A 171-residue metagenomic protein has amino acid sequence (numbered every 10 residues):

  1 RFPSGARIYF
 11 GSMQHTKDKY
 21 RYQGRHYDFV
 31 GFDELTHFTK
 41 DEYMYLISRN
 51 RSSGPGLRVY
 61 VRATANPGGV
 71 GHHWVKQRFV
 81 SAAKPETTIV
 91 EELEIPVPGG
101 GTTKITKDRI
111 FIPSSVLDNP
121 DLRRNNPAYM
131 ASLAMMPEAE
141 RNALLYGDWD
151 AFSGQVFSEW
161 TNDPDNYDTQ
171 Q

Functional and structural regions predicted by a protein language model:
R1-D28, W149: Inter-Walker segment of RecA-like/P-loop motor cores
G11-S12, K19-G24, K40-Y43, H72-Q77 (+1 more regions): Short, conserved acidic/polar surface loops in the N-terminal third of protein domains
H15-D18, S48, D165-T169: A generic local structural motif
K17, V70-G71, P120, A151: Flexible, glycine-rich phosphate/dinucleotide-binding loops and adjacent beta-alpha linkers at cofactor/substrate
H26, Y60, K107-I110, Y129 (+1 more regions): Residues that flank catalytic or metal-binding motifs in active/ligand-binding sites
D33-E34: Walker B catalytic acidic pair
H37-N119: ASCE P-loop NTPase helicase motor core
D118-Q171: ATPase catalytic-site recognition across NTP-hydrolyzing enzymes
